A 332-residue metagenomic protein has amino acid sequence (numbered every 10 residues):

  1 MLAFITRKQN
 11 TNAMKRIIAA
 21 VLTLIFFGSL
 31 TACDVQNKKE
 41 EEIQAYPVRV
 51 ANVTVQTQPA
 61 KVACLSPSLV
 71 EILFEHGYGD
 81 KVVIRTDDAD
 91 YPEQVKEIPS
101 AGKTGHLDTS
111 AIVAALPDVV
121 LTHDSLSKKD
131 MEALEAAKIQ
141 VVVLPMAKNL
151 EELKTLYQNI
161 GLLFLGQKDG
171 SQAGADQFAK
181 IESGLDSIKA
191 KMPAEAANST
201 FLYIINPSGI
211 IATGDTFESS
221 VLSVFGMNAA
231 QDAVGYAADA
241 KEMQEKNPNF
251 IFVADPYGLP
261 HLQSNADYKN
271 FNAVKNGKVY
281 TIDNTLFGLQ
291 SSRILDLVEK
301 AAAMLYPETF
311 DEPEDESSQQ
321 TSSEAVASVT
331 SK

Functional and structural regions predicted by a protein language model:
L2-F4, N10-I17, T31-V70, Q167-L202 (+2 more regions): Bacterial Sec-exported substrate-binding components of ABC uptake systems
V21-S29: Bacterial N-terminal signal peptides
V35, E152-L165, Q172-D176, D186 (+1 more regions): Structured C-terminal subdomain patch of bacterial secreted/periplasmic proteins
Q44-R49, P99-S110, A233-K241: Short helix-initiation/N-cap motifs at beta->coil->alpha
K61-S125, A230: A short, structured surface patch at a secondary-structure boundary
D88-Y91, G174, S208-A237: Alpha-helical, coiled-coil/dimerization segments enriched in small aliphatic residues
D108-S125, I139, D239-P256: Proline-aspartate-enriched helix->loop->beta-strand connector
K129, L144-G161, N198-F217: Extracytoplasmic ligand-binding site segments that recognize negatively charged/polar headgroups
